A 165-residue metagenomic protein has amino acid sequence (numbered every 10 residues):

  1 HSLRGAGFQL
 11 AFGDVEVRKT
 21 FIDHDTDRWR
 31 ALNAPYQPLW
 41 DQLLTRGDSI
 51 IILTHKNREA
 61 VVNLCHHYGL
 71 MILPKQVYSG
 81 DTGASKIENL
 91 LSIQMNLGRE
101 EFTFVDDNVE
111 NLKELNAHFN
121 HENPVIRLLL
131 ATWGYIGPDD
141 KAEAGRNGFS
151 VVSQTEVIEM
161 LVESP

Functional and structural regions predicted by a protein language model:
S2-I52: Short, acidic loop-to-helix structural element flanking the phosphoryl-transfer center in phosphate-processing enzymes
Y36-L44, L90-L91, L112, N116 (+1 more regions): Short amphipathic alpha-helical segments and helix-helix/interface helices
G47, L73-P74, V125, G148: A generic structural signal for alpha->beta connector loops
I51, H55-T103, L112-N120: Substrate-recognition "cap/lid" segment bordering the active-site pocket of phosphatases
V77-S79, G148-M160: Short acidic-hydrophobic, aromatic-tinged amphipathic segments that line or gate anion-handling sites
T82-L90, G137-A144, L161-S164: Short, charged, surface-exposed secondary-structure boundary motifs
G83, G134, T155-V157: Short, solvent-exposed coil/turn elements at secondary-structure transition points
F104-V152: Acidic, Mg2+-coordinating phosphoryl-transfer loop and its flanking beta/alpha structural elements, shared across
